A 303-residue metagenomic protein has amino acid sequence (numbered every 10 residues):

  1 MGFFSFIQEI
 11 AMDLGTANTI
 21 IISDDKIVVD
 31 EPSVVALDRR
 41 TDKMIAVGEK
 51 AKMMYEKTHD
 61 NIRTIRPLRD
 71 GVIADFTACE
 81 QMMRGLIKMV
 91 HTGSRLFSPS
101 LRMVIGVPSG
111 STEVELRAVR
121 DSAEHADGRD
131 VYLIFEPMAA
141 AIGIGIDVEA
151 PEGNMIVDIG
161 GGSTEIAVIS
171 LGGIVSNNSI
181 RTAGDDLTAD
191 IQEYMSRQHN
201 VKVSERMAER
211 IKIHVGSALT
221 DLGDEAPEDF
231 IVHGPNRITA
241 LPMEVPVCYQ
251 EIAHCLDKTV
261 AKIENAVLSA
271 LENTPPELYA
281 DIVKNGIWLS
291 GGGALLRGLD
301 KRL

Functional and structural regions predicted by a protein language model:
M1-I159, A167-I287, A294-L303: Nucleotide/phosphate-binding catalytic cleft detector across ATP-hydrolyzing and phosphate-transferring enzymes
